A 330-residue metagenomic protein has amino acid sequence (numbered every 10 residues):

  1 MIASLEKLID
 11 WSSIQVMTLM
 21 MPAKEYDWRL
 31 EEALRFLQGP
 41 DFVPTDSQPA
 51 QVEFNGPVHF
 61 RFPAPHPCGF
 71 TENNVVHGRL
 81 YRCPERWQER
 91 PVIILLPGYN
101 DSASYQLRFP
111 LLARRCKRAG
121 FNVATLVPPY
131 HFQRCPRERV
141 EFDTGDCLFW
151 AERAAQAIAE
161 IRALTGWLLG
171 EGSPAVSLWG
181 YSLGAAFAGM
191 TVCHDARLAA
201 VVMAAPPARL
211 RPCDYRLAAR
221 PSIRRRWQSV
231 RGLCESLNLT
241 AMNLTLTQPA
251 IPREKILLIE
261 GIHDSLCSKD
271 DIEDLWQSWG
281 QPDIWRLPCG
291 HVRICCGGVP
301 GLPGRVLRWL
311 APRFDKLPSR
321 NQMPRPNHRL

Functional and structural regions predicted by a protein language model:
M1-P65, A119, N321-L330: N-terminal targeting or regulatory segments adjacent to alpha/beta-hydrolase or S9 domains
C68-R137: Short, surface-exposed "cap/lid" segments of acyl-processing enzymes
R137-E171: Alpha/beta-hydrolase active-site loop
M190-L237, R286: Hydrolase active-site cap/lid region
I251-P252, L258-E260, D264: Short beta-strand/loop motif that positions the catalytic acidic residue of the alpha/beta-hydrolase fold
E254, S268-Q277, P288: Short alpha-helix in the alpha/beta-hydrolase fold that links the catalytic acid
I262-C267, H291-R293: Acidic catalytic loop of the alpha/beta-hydrolase fold
G290-P303: Catalytic histidine-centered segment of alpha/beta-hydrolase-like enzymes
